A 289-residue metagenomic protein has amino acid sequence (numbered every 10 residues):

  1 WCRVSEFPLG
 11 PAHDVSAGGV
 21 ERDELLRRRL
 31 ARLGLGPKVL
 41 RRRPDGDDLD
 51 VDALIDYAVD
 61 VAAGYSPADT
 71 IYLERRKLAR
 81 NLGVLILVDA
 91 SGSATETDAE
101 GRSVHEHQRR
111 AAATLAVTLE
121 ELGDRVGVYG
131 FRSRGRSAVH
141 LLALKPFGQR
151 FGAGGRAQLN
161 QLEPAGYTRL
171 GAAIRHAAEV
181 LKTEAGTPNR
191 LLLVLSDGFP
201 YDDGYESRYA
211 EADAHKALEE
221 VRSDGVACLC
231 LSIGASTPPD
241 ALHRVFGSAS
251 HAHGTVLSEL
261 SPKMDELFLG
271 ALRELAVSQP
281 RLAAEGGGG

Functional and structural regions predicted by a protein language model:
W1-V84: Acidic/polar low-complexity segments with low predicted structural confidence
P8-P11, A90-G101, A157-E163, D202: Glycine- and acidic
L73-L78, L181-A185, E220: Replace "in large, NTP-powered and nucleic-acid-processing enzymes" with "in large, NTP-powered factors and other
E74-H105, L195-F199: MIDAS-like acidic motif and immediate structural context at the N-terminus of von Willebrand factor A/I domains
A94-V126, A177, E211: …and closely analogous acidic/polar surface helices at protein-protein or active-site interfaces in A-domain-like
R136-R190, L231-P239: Von Willebrand factor
G198-H243: VWA/integrin I-like adhesion module and closely mimicked acidic/polar interface patches used
V245-G289: C-terminal helix of von Willebrand factor
